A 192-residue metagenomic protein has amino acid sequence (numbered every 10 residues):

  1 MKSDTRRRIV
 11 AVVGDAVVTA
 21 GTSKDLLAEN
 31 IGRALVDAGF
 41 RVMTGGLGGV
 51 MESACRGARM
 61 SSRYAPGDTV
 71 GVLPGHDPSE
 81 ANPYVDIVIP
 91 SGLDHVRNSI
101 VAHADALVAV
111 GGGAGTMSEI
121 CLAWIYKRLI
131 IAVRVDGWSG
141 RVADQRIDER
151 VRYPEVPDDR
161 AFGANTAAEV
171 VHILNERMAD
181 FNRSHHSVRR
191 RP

Functional and structural regions predicted by a protein language model:
S3-D4, L26, R33-V36, G48-C121 (+2 more regions): Acidic/glycine-enriched connector segments
D4-T22, G32-R33, D37-A38: Generic N-terminal amphipathic, Lys/Arg-enriched alpha-helix
A11-V12, T44, G71, A132: Structural beta-sheet core signal
R41-G48: A short beta-strand-loop structural module common to alpha/beta enzyme folds
V88-G92, D158-I173: Short acidic-hydrophobic, aromatic-tinged amphipathic segments that line or gate anion-handling sites
L129-R160: Nucleotide-sugar donor-binding patch of glycosyltransferase catalytic domains
N175-P192: C-terminal amphipathic helix plus adjacent low-complexity, charged tail appended to glycosyltransferase catalytic
